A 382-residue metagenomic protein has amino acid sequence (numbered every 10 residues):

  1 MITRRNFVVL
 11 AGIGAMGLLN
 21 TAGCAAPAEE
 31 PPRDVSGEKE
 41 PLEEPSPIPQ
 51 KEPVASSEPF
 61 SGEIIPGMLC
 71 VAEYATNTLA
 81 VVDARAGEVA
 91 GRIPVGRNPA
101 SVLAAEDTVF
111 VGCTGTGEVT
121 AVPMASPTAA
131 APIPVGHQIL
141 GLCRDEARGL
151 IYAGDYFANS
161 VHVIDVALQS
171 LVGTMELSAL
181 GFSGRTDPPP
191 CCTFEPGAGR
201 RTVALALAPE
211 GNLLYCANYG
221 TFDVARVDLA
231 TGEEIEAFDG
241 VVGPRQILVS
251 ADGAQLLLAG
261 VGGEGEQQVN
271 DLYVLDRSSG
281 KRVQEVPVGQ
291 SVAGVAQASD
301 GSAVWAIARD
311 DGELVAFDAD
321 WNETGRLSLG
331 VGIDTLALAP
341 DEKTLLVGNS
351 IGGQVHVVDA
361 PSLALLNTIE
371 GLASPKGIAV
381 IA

Functional and structural regions predicted by a protein language model:
I2-N20, A25-A382: Predominantly soluble domains enriched in secretory-pathway, periplasmic, or organellar proteins
